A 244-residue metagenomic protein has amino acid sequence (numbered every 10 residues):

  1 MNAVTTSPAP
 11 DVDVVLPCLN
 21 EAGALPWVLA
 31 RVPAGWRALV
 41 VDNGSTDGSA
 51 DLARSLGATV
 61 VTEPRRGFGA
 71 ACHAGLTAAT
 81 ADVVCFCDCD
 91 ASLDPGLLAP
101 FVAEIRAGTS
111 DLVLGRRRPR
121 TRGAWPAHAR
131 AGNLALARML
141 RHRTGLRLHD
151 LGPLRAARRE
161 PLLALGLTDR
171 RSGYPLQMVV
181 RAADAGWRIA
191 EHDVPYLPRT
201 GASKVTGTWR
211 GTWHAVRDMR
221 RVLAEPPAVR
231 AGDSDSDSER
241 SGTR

Functional and structural regions predicted by a protein language model:
M1-A30: N-proximal low-complexity "stem/linker" segments adjacent to membrane-targeting elements
M1-A9, G145, L167-R244: Hydrophobic helical membrane-anchoring modules
L16, V28-L29, W36-G44, V61: Short beta-strand/loop segment that forms part of the nucleotide-sugar
G23-W27, D47-L56: Acidic helix N-cap motif at the loop->helix transition within catalytic regions of sugar-transfer enzymes
L39, A50-A78: Conserved donor nucleotide-binding strand/loop of the catalytic core
D42-A50, A91: A conserved acidic beta->alpha catalytic loop
P64-R66, A70-T77, P95-S172, R199-W209 (+1 more regions): Acceptor/aglycone-binding surface of glycosyltransferases and processive sugar-polymer synthases
V84: Short aromatic/hydrophobic "clamp" motif used to bind/position activated sugar donors
